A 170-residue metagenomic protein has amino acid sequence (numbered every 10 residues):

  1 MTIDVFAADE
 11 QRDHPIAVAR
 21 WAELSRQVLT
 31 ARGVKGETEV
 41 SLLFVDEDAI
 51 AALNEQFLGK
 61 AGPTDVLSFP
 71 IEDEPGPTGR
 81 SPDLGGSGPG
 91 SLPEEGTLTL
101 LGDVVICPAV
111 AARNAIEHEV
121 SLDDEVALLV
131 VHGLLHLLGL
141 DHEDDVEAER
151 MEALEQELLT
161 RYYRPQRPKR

Functional and structural regions predicted by a protein language model:
M1-A127, L135-R170: An acidic/histidine-cluster motif and surrounding catalytic segment that typifies divalent-metal-assisted enzyme active
